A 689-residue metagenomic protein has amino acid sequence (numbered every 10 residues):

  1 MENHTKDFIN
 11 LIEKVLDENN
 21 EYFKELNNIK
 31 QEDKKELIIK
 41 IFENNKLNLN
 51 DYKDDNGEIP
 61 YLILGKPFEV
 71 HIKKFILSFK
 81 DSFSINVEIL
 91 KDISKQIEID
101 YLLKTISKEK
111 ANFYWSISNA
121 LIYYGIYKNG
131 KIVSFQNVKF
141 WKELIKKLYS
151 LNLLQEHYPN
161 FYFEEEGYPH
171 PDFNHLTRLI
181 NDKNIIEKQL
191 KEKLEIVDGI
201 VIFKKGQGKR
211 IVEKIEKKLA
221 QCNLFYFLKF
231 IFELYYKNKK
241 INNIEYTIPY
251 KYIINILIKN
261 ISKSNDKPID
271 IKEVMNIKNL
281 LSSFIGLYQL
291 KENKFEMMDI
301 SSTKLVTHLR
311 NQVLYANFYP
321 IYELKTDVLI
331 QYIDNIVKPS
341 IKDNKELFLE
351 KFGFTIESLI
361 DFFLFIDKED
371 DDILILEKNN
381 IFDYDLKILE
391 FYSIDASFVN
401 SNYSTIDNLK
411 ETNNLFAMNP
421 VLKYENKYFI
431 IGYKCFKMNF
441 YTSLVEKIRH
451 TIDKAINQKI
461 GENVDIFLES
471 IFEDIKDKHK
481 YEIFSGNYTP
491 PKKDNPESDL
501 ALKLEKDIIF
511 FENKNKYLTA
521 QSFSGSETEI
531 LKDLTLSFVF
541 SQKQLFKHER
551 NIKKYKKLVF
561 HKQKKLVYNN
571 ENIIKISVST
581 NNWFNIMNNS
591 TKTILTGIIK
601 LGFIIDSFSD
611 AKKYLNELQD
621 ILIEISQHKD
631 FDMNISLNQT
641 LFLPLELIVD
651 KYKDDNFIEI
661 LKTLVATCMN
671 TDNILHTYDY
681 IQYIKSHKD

Functional and structural regions predicted by a protein language model:
M1-E462, I466-E482, K492, K556-D689: Acidic, metal-dependent phosphodiester-chemistry machinery of nucleic-acid enzymes
N463, F467, N495, F540-K543 (+1 more regions): Short, well-structured alpha-helical interface segments that form or flank functional binding sites
L468, P496-L500, F511: Extended, hydrophobic alpha-helical segments in both membrane/secreted and soluble proteins
I483-S498, L502-E505: Active-site metal-binding core of divalent-cation-utilizing nuclease and nuclease-like domains
P490-P496, Y517-A520, W583-I586: Flexible loop/turn segments at secondary-structure boundaries
D499, K506-F510, N572-I576: Beta-sheet entry/capping signal
L502-F510, K514-A520: Active-site beta-strand-loop-beta-strand hairpin of nuclease catalytic cores that positions key catalytic residues
N515-I576: Catalytic cores of nucleic-acid endonucleases
